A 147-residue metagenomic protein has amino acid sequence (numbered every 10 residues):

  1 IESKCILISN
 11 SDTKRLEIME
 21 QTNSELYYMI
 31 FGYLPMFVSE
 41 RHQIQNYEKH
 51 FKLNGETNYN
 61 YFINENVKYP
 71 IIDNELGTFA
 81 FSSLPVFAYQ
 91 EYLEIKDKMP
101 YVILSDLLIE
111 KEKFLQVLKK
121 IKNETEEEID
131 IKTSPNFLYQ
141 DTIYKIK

Functional and structural regions predicted by a protein language model:
I1-K147: Active-site pocket-lining/capping segments in soluble small-molecule metabolic enzymes
